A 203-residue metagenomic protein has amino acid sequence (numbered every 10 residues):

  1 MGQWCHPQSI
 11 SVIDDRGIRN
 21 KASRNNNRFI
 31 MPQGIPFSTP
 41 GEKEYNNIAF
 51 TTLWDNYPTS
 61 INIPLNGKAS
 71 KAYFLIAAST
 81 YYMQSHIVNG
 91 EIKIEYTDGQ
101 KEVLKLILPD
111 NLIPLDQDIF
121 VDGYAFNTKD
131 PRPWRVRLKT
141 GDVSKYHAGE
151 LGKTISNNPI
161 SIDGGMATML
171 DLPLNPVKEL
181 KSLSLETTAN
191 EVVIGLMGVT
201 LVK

Functional and structural regions predicted by a protein language model:
M1-K203: N-terminal/edge-of-domain interface segments
